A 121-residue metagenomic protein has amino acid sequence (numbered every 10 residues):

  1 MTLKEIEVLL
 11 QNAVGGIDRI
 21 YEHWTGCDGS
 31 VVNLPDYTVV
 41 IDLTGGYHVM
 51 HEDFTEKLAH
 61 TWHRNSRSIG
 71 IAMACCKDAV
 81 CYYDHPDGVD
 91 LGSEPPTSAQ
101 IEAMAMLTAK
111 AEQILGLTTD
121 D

Functional and structural regions predicted by a protein language model:
M1-D120: Active-site-adjacent loop/helix surface patches within enzyme catalytic domains that shape the substrate-binding cleft
